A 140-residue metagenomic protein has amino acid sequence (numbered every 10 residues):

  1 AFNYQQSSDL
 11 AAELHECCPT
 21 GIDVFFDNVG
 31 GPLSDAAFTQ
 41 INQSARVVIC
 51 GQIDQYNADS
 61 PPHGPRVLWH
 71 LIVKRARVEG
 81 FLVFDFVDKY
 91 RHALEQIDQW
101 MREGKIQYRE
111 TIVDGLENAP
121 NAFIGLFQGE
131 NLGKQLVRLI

Functional and structural regions predicted by a protein language model:
A1, F25, A37, V78 (+3 more regions): Terminal peptide-recognition signature
A1-A36, F84: Adenosine-nucleotide cofactor-binding segment
A1-Q5, T111-N118: Short acidic-hydrophobic, aromatic-tinged amphipathic segments that line or gate anion-handling sites
D9, N118-N121: Residue-level recognition of oxygen-bearing side chains
E13, Q96-I97, A122: A ubiquitous structural signal for well-ordered alpha-helices
P32-I106, I140: Glycine-rich phosphate-binding loop and adjacent beta-alpha segment of Rossmann(oid) nucleotide-cofactor-binding
K105-I112, P120-I140: C-terminal capping/lid region of NAD(P)-dependent oxidoreductase domains
